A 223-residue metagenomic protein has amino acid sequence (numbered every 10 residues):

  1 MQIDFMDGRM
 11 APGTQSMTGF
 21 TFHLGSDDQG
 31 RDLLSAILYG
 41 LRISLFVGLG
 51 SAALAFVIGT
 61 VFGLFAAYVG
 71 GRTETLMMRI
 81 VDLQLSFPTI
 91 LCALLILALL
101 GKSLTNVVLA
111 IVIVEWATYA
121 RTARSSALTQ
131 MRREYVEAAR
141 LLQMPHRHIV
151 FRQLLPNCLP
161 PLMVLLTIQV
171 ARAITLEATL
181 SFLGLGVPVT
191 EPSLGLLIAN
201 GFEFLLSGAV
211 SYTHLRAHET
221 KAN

Functional and structural regions predicted by a protein language model:
M1-T60, L64-F65, I90, A173 (+2 more regions): Gly/Trp-centered helix-boundary motif
G8, A36, G40, V108 (+2 more regions): Amphipathic alpha-helical interaction/coupling elements
H23, D27, L54-Q130, E137 (+1 more regions): Generic hydrophobic transmembrane alpha-helix motif, especially the helices
R31-F46, G50, G70-M78, L128-R132 (+1 more regions): Amphipathic cytosolic juxtamembrane alpha-helices at the membrane-cytosol interface of multi-pass membrane transporters
V61, G71-R72, S86, P145-H146 (+3 more regions): Short coil/turn motifs that cap or connect alpha-helices
I96-L99, I111, S126-A127, I168 (+1 more regions): Glycine-rich helix-loop "coupling/hinge" segments at transmembrane-helix boundaries in multipass transporters
H214, K221-N223: Single conserved hydrophobic/aromatic residue that forms the stacking wall/gate of nucleotide- or nucleobase-binding
